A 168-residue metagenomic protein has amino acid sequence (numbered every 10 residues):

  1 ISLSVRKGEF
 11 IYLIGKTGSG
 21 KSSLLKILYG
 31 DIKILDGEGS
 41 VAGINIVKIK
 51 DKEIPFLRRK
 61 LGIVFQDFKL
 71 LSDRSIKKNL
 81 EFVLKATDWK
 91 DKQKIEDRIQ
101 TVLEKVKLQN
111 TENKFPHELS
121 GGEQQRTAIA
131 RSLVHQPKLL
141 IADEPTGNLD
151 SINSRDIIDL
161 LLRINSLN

Functional and structural regions predicted by a protein language model:
Y29: Helix-to-loop junction immediately C-terminal to a conserved catalytic motif
G37-N45: Conserved ABC transporter NBD signature motif
I46-G62: ABC ATPase NBD coupling module
F115-Q125: Conserved ABC ATPase signature
Q136: Conserved catalytic motifs of ABC-family nucleotide-binding domains
L140-D143: Catalytic Walker B motif of ABC-type/P-loop ATPase nucleotide-binding domains
L160-N168: Conserved catalytic loops of ABC-family nucleotide-binding domains
